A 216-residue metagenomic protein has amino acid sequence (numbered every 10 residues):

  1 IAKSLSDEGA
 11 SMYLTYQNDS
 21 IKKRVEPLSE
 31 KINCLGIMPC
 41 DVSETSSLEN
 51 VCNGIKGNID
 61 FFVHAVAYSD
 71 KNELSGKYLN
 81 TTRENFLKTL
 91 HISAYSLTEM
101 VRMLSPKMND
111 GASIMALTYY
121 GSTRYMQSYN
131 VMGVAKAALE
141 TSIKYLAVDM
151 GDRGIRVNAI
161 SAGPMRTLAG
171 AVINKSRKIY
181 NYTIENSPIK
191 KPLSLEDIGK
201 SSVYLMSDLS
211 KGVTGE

Functional and structural regions predicted by a protein language model:
I1-Y13: Canonical Rossmann dinucleotide-binding motif of NAD(H)/NADP(H)-dependent dehydrogenases/reductases, specifically
E26, D152, A162-S187, D197: A glycine/serine/threonine-rich, flexible loop-to-helix segment that serves as the NAD(P) cofactor-binding "lid"
S29-S46: Rossmann-fold cofactor-recognition segment
S43-I55: Conserved Rossmann-fold cofactor-binding substructure of NAD(P)-dependent oxidoreductases
A67-P106, D110-D152, P164-R166, K191: Catalytic loop of short-chain dehydrogenase/reductase
K107, P192-E216: C-terminal substrate-recognition "lid" of short-chain dehydrogenase/reductases
Y120, N158, A162-L168, E216: Proline-glycine-enriched beta-turn/loop adjacent to the NAD(P) cofactor-binding site in Rossmann-like oxidoreductases
G151, R156, V213-G215: Short, small/polar-rich loop/turn modules that mediate ligand/substrate recognition or access, typified
